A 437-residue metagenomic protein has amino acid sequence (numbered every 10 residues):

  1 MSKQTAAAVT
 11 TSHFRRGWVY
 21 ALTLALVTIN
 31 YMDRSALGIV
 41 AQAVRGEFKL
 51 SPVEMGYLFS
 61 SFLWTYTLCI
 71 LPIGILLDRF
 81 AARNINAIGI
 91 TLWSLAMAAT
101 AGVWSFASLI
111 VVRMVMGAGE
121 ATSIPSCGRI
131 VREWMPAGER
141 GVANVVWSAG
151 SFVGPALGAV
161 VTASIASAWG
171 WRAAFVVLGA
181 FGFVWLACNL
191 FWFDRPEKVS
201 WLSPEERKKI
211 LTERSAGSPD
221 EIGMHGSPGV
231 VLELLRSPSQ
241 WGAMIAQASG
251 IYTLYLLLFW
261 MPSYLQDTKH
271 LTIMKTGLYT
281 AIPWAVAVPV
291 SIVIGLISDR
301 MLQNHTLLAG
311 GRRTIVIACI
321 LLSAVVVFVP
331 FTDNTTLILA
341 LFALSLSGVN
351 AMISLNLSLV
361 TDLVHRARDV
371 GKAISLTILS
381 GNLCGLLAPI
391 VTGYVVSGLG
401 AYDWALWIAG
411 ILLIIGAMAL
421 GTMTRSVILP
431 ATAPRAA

Functional and structural regions predicted by a protein language model:
L37-G38, L235-G295, V349-L357: Extracytoplasmic gate region of multi-pass secondary transporters
K49, A81, G102-S108, G119 (+4 more regions): Helix-breaking motifs and short loop linkers at transmembrane-helix boundaries and internal kinks in secondary membrane
S60-I75, A281-I294: Central cavity-lining transmembrane alpha-helices of secondary-active solute carriers, predominantly the Major
L68-A107: Conserved MFS/SLC helix-loop-helix module at the cytosolic interface between two early adjacent transmembrane helices
V112-F152: Cytoplasmic helix-loop-helix junction between adjacent transmembrane helices in 12-TM secondary transporters
W147-S200: Helix-loop-helix hairpin linking two adjacent transmembrane segments in secondary transporters
A309-N356: C-terminal transmembrane helical hairpin of 12-TM major facilitator-type secondary transporters
V364-A401: A late C-terminal transmembrane helix in Major Facilitator Superfamily
